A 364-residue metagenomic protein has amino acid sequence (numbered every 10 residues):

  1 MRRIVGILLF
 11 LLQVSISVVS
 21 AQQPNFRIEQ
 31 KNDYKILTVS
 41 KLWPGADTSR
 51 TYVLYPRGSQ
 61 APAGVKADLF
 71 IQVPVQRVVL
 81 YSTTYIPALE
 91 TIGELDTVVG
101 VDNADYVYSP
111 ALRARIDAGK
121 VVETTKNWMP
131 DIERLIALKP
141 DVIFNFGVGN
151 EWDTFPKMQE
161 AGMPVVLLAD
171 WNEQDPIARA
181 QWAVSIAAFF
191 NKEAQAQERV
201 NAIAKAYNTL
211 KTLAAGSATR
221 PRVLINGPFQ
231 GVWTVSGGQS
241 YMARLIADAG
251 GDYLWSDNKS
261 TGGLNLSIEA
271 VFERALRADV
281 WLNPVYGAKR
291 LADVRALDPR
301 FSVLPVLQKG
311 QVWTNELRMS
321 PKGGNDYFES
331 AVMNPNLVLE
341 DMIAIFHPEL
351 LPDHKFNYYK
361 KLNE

Functional and structural regions predicted by a protein language model:
M1-Q22: Bacterial Sec-dependent N-terminal signal peptides
V18-I86, Q195-L224, L291, R295 (+2 more regions): Bacterial Sec-exported substrate-binding components of ABC uptake systems
W43-I136, V142-G147: A short, structured surface patch at a secondary-structure boundary
I71, A137, D141-F144, N150-V232 (+2 more regions): Extracytoplasmic substrate-binding proteins
R77-L80, V98-V101, V142-F146, V165-L168 (+5 more regions): Structural recognition of the beta-strand scaffold that forms the well-ordered cores of secreted hydrolase catalytic
T97-V98, K157-A169, V294-W313: A short, gly/pro- and small-residue-rich
A114-E123, A249-G262, V306: A local structural motif
L210-D298: Flexible, glycine-rich surface segments
